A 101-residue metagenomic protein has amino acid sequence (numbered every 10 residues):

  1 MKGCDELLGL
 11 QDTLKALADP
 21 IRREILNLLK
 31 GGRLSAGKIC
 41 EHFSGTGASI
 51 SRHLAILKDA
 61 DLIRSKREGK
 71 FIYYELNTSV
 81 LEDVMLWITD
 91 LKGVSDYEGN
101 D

Functional and structural regions predicted by a protein language model:
M1-G9, N27-K30, T78-D101: Amphipathic alpha-helical dimerization/coiled-coil segments that flank or bridge DNA-binding/regulatory modules
L8-A48, E68-V80: N-terminal helix-turn-helix DNA-binding core of bacterial DNA-binding proteins
L54-A55: Short, hydrophobic-biased segments on the C-terminal half of alpha helices that form "recognition helices"
D61: Glycine-centered, phosphate/nucleic-acid-interacting loop/turn motifs that mediate DNA/RNA or nucleotide
S65: Short beta-strand "wing" residues that participate in macromolecule-binding interfaces
